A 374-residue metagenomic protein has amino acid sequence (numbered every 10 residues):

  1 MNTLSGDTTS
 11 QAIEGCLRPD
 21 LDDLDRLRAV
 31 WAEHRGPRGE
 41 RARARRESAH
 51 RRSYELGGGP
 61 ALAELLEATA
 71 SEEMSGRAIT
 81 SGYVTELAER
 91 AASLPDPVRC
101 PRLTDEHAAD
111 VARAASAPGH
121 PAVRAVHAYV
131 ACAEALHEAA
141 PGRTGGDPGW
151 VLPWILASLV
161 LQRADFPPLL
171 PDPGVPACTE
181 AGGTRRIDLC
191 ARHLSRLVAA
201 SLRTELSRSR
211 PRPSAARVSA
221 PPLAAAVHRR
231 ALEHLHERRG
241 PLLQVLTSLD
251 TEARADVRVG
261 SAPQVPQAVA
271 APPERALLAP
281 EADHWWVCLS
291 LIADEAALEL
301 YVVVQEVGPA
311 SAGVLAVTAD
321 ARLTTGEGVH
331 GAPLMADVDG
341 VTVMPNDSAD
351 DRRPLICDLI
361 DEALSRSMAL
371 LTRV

Functional and structural regions predicted by a protein language model:
M1-P95, F166-P167, L242, A270-R373: N-terminal structured helix/loop subdomain that forms the ligand-binding/catalytic interface in diverse enzymes
N2-D22, C178-I292, V374: Acidic, carboxylate-rich catalytic segments that either coordinate divalent cations
N2-R38, C100-R217: Phosphate/pyrophosphate-binding active-site loops
I13, V30, I79, V84 (+21 more regions): Extended aliphatic helical segments
H34, R38, G57, E72-G76 (+11 more regions): Short secondary-structure junctions and interdomain/linker hinges
E47-H50, L62-T69, V84, A88-A92 (+11 more regions): Generic low-polarity alpha-helical segments
